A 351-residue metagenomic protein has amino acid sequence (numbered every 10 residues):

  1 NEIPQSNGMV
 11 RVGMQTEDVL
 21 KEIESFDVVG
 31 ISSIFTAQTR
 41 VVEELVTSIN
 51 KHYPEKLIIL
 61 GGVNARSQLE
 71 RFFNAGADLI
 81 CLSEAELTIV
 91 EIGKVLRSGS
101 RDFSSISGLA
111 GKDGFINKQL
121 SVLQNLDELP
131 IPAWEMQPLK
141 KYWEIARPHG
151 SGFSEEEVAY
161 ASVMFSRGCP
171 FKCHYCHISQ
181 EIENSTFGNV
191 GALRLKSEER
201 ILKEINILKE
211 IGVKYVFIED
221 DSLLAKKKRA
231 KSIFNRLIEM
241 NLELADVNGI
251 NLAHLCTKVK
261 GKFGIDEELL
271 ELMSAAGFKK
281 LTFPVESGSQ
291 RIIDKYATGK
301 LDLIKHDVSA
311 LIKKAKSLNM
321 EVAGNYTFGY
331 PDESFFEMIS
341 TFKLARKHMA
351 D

Functional and structural regions predicted by a protein language model:
N1-L202: Acidic, low-complexity intrinsically disordered segments
D27, D78, K214-V216, K279 (+1 more regions): Short acidic/polar active-site loop segments enriched in Thr and Asp
I31, L60, D246, G324-Y326: Structural beta-sheet core signal
F35, L223, Y330-P331: Short strand->helix junction
T39-R40, L69, K227-K228, F335-F336: Short N-terminal helix/helix-N-cap motif within the alpha/beta-hydrolase-1
L69-N74, P331-R346: Catalytic cores of alpha/beta
P132-V322, K343: Radical SAM [4Fe-4S] cluster-binding motif and immediate context
M320-T327, H348-A350: Conserved beta-strand->loop/alpha-helix structural units within folded catalytic cores of enzymes with alpha/beta
